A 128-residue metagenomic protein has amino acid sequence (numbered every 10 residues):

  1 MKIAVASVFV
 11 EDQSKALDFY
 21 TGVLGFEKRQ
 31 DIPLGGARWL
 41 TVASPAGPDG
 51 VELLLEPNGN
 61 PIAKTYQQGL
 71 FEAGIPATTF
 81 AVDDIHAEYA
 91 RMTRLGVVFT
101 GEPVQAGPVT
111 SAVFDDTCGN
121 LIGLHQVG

Functional and structural regions predicted by a protein language model:
M1-V5, E27-F80, A87-D115, H125-G128: Vicinal oxygen chelate
V10-Q13: Conserved beta-strand-loop-alpha-helix junction that forms the acyl-donor binding cleft
K15-A16, A87: Short Gly/charged-rich anion-binding patches and loops
A16-T21, M92, G119: Conserved active-site tyrosine of GNAT-family acetyltransferases
